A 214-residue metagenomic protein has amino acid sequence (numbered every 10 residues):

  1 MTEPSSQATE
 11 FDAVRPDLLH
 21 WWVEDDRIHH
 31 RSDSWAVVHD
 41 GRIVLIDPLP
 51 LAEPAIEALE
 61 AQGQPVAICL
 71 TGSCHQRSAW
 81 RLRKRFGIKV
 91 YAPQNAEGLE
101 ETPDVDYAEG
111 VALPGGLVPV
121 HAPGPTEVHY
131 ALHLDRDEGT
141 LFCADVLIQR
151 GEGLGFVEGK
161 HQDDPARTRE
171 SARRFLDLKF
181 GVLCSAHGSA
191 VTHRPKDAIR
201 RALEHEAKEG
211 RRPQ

Functional and structural regions predicted by a protein language model:
M1-W35: Short, compositionally biased "basic patch" segments
T2, L19-H20, D25-D26, R42-L45 (+3 more regions): Metallo-beta-lactamase
Q7-A8, D33, Y107, V128-Y130: Residue-level marker for the onset of beta-strands and adjacent loop->beta junctions in well-ordered domains
V23-A67, G98-T102: Pre-active-site segment of Zn-dependent metallo-hydrolases
A52-A92, G181: Active-site metal-binding motif and surrounding structural segment of the metallo-beta-lactamase
A55-E57, S78-W80, E101-T102, E152-G153 (+1 more regions): Short glycine-/acidic-enriched loop or helix-start segments at secondary-structure transitions that form or flank
H75, A96-E97, A190: Alpha-helix capping/helix-boundary segments
W80-H121: Helix-adjacent hinge/juxtasegments
